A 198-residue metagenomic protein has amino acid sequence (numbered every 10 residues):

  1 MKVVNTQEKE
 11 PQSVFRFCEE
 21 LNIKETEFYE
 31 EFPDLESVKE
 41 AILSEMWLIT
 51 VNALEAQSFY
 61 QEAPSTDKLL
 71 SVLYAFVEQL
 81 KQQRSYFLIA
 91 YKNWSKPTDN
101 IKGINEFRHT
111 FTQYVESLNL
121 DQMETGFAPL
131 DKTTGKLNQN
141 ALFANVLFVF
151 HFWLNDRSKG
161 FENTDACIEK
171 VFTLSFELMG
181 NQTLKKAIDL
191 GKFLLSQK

Functional and structural regions predicted by a protein language model:
M1-T26, D34-S44, L48: Short, amphipathic alpha-helix enriched in basic
L54-Q61, Y91-W94, W153-R157: Secondary-structure edge/capping motif, primarily at the C-terminal ends of alpha-helices and the immediately following
A56-Y86, K96, E106: Hydrophobic alpha-helical connector segments
E62, E124-L130: Acidic/His metal-coordination segments adjacent to aromatic residues that form catalytic metal sites in metalloenzymes
F87-K102, L130: Short acidic alpha-helical/loop segments enriched in Asp/Glu that coordinate divalent cations
N100-G126, K136-L147: Amphipathic alpha-helical packing segments from all-alpha helical-bundle domains
T133-L154, A166-L174: Hydrophobic alpha-helical segments that form the core of small-molecule binding pockets and/or dimer interfaces
N155-K198: C-terminal peripheral helix-coil segments that are non-catalytic and often amphipathic
